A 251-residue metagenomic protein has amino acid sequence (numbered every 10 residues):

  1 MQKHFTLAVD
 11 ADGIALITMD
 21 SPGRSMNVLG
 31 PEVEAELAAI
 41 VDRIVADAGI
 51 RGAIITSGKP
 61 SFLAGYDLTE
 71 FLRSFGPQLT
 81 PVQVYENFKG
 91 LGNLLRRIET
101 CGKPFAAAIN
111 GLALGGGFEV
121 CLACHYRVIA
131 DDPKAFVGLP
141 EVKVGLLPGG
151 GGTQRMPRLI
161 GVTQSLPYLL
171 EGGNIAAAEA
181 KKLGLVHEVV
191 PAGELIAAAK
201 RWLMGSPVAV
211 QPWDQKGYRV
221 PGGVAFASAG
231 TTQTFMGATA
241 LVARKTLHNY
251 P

Functional and structural regions predicted by a protein language model:
M1-T56, V82, N93-R96: Conserved CoA-thioester-binding segment of acyl-CoA-metabolizing enzymes
P31-E34, I40-V41, Q164-L166, L170 (+3 more regions): Intrinsically disordered, low-complexity segments enriched in small/flexible residues
S57-L94, A113, K143-G145: Glycine- (often His-adjacent) and acidic-residue-rich active-site loop that binds/positions the CoA thioester
R96-V144, P148: Glycine-rich beta-to-alpha active-site loop
H125, V186-H187: Receiver (REC) domain switch/active-site residues of two-component response regulators
T153-T163: Hydrophobic, secondary-structure "cap" segments at the distal end of domains
